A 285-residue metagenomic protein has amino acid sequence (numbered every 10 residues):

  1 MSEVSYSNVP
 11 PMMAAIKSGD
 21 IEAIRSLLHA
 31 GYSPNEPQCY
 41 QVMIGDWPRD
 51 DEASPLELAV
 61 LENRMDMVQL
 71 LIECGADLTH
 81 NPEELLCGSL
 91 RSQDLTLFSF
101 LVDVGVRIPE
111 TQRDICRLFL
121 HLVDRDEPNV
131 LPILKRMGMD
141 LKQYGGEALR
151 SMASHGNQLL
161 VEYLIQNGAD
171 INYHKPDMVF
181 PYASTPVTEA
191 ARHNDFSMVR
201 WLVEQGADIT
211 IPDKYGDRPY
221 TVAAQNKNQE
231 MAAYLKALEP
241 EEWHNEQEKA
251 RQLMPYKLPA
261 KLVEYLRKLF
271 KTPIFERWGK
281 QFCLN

Functional and structural regions predicted by a protein language model:
V4-A14, P37-L56, T79-G88, T111-H121 (+3 more regions): Ankyrin-repeat boundary/"N-cap" motif
A23, D66-M67, T96-L97, N129-V130 (+3 more regions): Conserved ankyrin/ankyrin-like repeat signature
R25-S33, Q69-D77, S99-I108, P132-D140 (+3 more regions): Ankyrin repeat domain, specifically the short helix-to-loop turn at the C-terminus of the second helix of each repeat
D51, Y215-D217, T221-N285: A surface-exposed partner-binding patch
A53, E57-D124: A generic tandem-repeat structural signature
L149-H244: Elongated, non-catalytic scaffold/linker segments and compositionally distinctive motifs
